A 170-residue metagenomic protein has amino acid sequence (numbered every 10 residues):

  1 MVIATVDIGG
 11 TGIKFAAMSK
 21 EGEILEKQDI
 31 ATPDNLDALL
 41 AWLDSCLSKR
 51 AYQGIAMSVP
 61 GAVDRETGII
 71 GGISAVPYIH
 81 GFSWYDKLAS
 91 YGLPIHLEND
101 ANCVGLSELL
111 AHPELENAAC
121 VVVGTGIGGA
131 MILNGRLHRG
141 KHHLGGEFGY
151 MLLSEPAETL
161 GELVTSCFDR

Functional and structural regions predicted by a protein language model:
I3-V59, E66: Conserved phosphate-binding loops in N-terminal lobes of ATP-dependent enzymes of the actin/Hsp70/sugar-kinase
I13, D64, L106, G128 (+1 more regions): Conserved protein kinase catalytic core
A16-S19, L36, H96-E98, A111-R170: Glycine/GP-enriched mid-protein hinge/lid loop-to-helix segment characteristic of carbohydrate kinases
I24, I70, L137-H138: Hydrophobic "anchor" residues
K27-I30, S74, K141: Short hydrophobic alpha-helix segments
P33-D44, G54-I55, V63-N117, L153-E162: Glycine-rich phosphate-binding loop and adjoining helix at the ATP-binding site of ATP-dependent phosphoryl-transfer
